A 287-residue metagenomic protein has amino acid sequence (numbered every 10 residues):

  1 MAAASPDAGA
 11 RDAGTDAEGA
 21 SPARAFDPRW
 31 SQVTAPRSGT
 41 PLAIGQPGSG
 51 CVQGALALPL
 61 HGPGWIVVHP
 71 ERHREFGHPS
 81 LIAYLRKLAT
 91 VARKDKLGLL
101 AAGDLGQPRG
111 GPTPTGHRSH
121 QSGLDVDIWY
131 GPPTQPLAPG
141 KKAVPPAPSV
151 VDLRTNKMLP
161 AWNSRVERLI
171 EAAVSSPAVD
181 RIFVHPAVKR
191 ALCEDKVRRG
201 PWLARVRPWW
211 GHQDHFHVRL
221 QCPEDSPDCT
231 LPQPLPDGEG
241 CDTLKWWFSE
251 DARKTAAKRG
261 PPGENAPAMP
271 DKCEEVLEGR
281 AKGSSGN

Functional and structural regions predicted by a protein language model:
M1-A2: Sec-dependent N-terminal signal peptides
D16-S31, T115-V126: Extracytoplasmic strand-loop-helix segments at the start of, or within, the mature domains of secreted/periplasmic
P22-A23, A138-N287: Catalytic cores and adjacent binding grooves of peptidoglycan-active enzymes
A25-A35, Y84-G116, F183-R205: Extended, low-complexity, intrinsically disordered C-terminal regulatory tails of eukaryotic serine/threonine kinases
R29-G103, W162-A172, S176-V179: Active-site acidic/histidine clusters and adjacent loop/turn architecture that either coordinate catalytic ions
R93-D95, S119-G123, V174-S175, W209-H212: Extracellular/periplasmic catalytic domains that process cell-envelope and extracellular macromolecules
K94, Q107-L159, V218: Acidic/His-rich structured neighborhood in mature extracellular/periplasmic domains
